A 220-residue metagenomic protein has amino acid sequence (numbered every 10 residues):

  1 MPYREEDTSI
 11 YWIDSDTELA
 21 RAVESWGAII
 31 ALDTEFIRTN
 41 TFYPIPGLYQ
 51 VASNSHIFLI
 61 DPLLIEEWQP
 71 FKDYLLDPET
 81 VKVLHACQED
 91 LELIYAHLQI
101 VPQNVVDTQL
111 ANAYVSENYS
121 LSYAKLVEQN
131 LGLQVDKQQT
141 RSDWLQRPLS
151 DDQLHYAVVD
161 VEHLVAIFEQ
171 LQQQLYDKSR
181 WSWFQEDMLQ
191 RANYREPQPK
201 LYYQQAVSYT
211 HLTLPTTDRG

Functional and structural regions predicted by a protein language model:
M1-I30, T34: N-terminal accessory regions of nucleic-acid-interacting proteins
I30-E35, D107, D160: Short acidic catalytic loops
T34-F42: Short acidic, Gly/Ser-rich segments with clustered Asp/Glu that frequently serve as metal-coordination loops in enzyme
T41-H56: A short alpha/beta connector and helix-capping loop motif
Q50-N54, Q88-Q146, L154-H155: Metal-dependent phosphoesterase core characteristic of DEDDh/y 3'-5' exonuclease domains
D77-K82: Short active-site oxyanion
V135-R195: Acidic, Mg2+-coordinating catalytic module of metal-dependent nucleases/exonucleases that use a two-metal-ion mechanism
T210-T216: Conserved small/polar residues in nucleotide/adenosyl-binding loops
